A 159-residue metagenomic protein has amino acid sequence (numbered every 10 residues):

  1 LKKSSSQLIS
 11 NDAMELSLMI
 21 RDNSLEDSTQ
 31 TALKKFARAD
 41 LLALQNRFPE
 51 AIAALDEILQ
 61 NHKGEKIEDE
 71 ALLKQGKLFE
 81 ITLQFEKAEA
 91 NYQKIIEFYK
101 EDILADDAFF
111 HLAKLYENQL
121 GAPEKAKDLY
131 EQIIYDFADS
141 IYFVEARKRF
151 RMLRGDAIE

Functional and structural regions predicted by a protein language model:
L1-E159: Acidic, polar-rich low-complexity tracts and alpha-helical solenoid repeat scaffolds
